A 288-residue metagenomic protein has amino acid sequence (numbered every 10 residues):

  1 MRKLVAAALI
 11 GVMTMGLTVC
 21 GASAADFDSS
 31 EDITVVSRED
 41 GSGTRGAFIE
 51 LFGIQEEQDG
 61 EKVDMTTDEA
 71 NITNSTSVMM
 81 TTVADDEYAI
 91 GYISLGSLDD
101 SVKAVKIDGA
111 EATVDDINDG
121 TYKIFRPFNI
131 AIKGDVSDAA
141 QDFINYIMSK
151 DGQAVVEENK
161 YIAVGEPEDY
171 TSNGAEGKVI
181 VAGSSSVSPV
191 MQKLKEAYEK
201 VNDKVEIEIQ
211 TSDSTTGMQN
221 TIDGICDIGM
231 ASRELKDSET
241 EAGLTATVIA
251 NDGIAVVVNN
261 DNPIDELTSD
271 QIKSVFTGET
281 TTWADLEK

Functional and structural regions predicted by a protein language model:
M1-A24: Sec-dependent N-terminal signal peptides of Gram-positive bacterial secreted proteins and lipoproteins
L4, G21-K288: Exported/periplasmic ABC-transporter solute-binding proteins
